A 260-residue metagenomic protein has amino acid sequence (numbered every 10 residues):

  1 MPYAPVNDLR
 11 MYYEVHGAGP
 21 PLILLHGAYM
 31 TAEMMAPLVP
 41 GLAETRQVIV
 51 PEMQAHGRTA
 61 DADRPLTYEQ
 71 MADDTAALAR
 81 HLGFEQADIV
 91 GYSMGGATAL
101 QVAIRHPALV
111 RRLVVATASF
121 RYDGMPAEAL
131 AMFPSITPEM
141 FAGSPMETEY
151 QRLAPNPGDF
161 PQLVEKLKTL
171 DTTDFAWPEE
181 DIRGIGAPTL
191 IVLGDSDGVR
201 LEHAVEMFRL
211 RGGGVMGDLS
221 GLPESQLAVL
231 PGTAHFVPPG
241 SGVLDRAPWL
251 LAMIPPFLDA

Functional and structural regions predicted by a protein language model:
L9-D61: Conserved HGGG/HGGXW glycine-rich cap/lid loop of the alpha/beta-hydrolase fold
I49-V90: Active-site loop/oxyanion-hole signature of alpha/beta-hydrolase fold enzymes
E52, A116-T117, L230: Alpha/beta-hydrolase-fold catalytic nucleophile elbow
A97-R105, L109-E147: Flexible "cap/lid" loop of the alpha/beta hydrolase fold
E165-D181: Active-site nucleophile elbow and catalytic-triad environment of alpha/beta-hydrolase enzymes
I185, I191-L193: Short beta-strand/loop motif that positions the catalytic acidic residue of the alpha/beta-hydrolase fold
G198-E206: Conserved alpha/beta-hydrolase "acid-adjacent" motif
D218, P223-A260: Catalytic active-site module of serine/aspartate enzymes centered on a nucleophile-bearing elbow/loop
